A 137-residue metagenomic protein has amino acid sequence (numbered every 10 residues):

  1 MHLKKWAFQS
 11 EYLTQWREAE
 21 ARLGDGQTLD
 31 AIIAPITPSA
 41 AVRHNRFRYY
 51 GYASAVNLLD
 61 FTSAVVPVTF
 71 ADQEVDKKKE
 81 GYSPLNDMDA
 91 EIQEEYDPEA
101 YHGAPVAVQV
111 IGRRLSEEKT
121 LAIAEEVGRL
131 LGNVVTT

Functional and structural regions predicted by a protein language model:
H2-R17, A21, T28, L58-T137: Structural helix-boundary/capping segments
F8, R48-Y49: Amphipathic coiled-coil/heptad-repeat helices and related helical stalk/stem segments that mediate oligomerization
T37-S39: Short glycine-rich anion-binding loops that position phosphate/pyrophosphate groups of nucleotides and phosphorylated
A41-R48: Glycine/threonine-rich flexible loop motifs
G51-S54: Classical protein tyrosine phosphatase
